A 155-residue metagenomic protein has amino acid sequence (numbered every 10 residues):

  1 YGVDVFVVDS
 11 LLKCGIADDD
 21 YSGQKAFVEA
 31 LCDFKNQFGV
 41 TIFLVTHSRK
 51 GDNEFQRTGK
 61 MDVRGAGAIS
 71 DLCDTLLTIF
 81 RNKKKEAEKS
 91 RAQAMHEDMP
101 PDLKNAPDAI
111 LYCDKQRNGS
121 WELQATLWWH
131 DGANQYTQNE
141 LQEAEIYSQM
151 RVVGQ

Functional and structural regions predicted by a protein language model:
Y1-A17: Conserved P-loop NTPase "ATPase switch" module shared by AAA+ and STAND
Y1-F6, A30-G39, G51-Q155: C-terminal regions of RecA-like/P-loop NTPase motor modules
V7-D9, V40-H47: Structural recognition of the conserved hydrophobic beta-strand(s) that form the central parallel beta-sheet of P-loop
L11, H47-S48, R81-N82: Short, ordered loop/turn segments at secondary-structure junctions
C14-K25, D52-M61: Flexible beta-alpha connector loops of hexameric P-loop NTPases
